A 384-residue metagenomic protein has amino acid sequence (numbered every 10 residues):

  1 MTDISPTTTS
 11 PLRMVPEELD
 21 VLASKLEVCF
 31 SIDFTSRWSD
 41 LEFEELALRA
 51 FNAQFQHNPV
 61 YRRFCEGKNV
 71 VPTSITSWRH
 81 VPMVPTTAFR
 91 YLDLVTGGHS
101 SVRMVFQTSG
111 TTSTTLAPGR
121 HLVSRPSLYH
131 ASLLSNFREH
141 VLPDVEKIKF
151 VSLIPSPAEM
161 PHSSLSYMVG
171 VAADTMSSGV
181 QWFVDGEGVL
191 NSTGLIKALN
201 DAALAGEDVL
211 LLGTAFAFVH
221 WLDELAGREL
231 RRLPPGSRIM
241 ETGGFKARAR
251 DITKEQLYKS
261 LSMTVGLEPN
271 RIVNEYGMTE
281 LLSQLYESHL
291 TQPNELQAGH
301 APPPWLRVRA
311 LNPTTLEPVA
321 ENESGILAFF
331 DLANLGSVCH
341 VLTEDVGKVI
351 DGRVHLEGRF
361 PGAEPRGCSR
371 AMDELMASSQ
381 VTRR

Functional and structural regions predicted by a protein language model:
T2-I32, L41-A53, K147-K149, S156 (+2 more regions): Active-site glycine/GP-rich loop and adjacent strand/helix microenvironment that borders small-molecule binding pockets
R37, L41, Q56-Q107, T115-L122 (+2 more regions): Active-site diphosphate/adenylate-binding microenvironment
L46, A50, H57, Y61 (+1 more regions): Alpha-helical packing segments of well-folded alpha/beta enzyme cores
H57-Y61, Y129, P161, A217-F218: Short phosphate-engaging motifs
Y61, L133, M168-V169, L257-L261: Generic structural signal for hydrophobic residues
S100, Y129-S132, L190: Short secondary-structure boundary/capping elements
S109-M160: Conserved adenylate-forming
